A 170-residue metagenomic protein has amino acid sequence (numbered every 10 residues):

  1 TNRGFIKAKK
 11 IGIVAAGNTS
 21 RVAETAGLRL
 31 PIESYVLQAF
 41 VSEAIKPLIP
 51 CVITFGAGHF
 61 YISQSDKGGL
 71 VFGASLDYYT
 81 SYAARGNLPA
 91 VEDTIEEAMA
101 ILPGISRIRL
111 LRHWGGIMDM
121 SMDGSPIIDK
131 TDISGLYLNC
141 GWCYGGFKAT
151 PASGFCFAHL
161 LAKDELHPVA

Functional and structural regions predicted by a protein language model:
T1-N2: Conserved redox-cofactor binding core of oxidoreductases
F5-S134: Active-site substrate-recognition segment that forms the wall of the catalytic cavity or substrate channel
D132-A170: C-terminal lid/capping helical subdomain adjacent to the catalytic/cofactor pocket in oxidative enzymes
